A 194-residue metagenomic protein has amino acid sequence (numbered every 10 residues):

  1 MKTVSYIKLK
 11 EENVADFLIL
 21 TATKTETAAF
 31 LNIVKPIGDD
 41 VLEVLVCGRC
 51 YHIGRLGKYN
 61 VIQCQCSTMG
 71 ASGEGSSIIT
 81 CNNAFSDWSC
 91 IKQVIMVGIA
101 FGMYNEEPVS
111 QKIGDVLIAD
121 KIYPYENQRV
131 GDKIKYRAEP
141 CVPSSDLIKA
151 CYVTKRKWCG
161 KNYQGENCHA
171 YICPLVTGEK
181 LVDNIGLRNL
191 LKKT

Functional and structural regions predicted by a protein language model:
M1-T194: Intrinsic-disorder/coil detector with helix-boundary
